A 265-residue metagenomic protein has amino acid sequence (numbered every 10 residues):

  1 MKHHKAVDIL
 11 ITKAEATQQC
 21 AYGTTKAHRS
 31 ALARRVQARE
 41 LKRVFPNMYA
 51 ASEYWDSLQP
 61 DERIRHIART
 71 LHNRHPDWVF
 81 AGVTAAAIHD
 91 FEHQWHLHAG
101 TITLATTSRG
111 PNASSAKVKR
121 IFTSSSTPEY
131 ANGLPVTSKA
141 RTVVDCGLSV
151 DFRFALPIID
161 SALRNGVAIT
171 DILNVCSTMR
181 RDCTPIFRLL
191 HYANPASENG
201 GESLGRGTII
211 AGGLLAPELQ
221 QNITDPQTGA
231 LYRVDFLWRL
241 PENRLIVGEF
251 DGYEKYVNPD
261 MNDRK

Functional and structural regions predicted by a protein language model:
M1-D182: Short gly/ser-rich loop at a beta-strand->alpha-helix junction or flexible surface loop bordering the NTP-binding
M1-I9, Q19, G23-A27, L163-K265: Surface segments flanking catalytic/ligand-binding clefts of nucleic-acid enzymes
